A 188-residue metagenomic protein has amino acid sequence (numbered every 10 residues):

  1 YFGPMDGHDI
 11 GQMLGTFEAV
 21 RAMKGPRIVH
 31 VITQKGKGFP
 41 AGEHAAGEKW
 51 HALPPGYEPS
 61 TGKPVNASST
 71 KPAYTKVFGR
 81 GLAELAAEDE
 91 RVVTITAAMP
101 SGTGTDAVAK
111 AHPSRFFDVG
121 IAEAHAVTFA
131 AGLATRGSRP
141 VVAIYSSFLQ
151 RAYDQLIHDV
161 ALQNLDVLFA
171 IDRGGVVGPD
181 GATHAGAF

Functional and structural regions predicted by a protein language model:
Y1-F188: Thiamine diphosphate
